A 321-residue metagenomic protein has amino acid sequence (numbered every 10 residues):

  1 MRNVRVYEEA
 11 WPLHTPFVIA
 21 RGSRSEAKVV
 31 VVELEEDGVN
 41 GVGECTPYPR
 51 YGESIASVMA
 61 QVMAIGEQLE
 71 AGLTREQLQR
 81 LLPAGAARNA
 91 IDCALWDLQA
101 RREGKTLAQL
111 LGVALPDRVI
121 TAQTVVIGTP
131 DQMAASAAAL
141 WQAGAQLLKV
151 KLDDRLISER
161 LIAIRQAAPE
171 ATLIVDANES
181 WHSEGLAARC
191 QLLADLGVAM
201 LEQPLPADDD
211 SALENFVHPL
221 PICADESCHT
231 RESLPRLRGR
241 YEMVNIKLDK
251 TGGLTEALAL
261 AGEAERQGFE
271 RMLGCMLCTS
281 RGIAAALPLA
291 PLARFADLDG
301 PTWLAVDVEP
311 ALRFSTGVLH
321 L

Functional and structural regions predicted by a protein language model:
M1-L173, N178-A187, Q191-D195, V308-L321: N-terminal capping/lid subdomain adjacent to the active-site entrance of alpha/beta enzymes
E9-W11, V126, S227, G300-W303: Residues that form or immediately flank small-molecule/cofactor binding pockets and catalytic motifs
I65, L95, A285, L289-L292: Short, Φ-rich (hydrophobic/aromatic) sequence segments
V150, R155-M276, S280-A290, A305-G317: Catalytic core of soluble alpha/beta enzymes
R294-D299: Short helix/strand-capping turn motifs
